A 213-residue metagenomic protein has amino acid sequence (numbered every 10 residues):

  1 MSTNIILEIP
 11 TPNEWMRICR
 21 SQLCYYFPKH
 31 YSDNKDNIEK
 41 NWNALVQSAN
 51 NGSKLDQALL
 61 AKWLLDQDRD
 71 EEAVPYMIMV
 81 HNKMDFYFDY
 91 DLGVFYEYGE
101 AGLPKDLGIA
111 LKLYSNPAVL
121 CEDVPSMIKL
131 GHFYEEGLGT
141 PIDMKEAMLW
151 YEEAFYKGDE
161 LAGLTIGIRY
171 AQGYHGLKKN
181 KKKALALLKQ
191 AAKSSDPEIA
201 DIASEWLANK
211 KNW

Functional and structural regions predicted by a protein language model:
Y25-Y31, L59-D66, D89-Y98, L113 (+3 more regions): Hydrophobic face of amphipathic alpha-helices that form TPR/SEL1-like repeat modules and related alpha-solenoid
N50-K54, D68, K83-F86, Y98-E100 (+5 more regions): Short helix-capping/linker turns of helical repeat alpha-solenoids
K179-P197: TPR/TPR-like (Sel1-like) alpha-helical repeat modules
A192-W213: Terminal, low-structured helical/coil segments at or just beyond the last alpha-helical repeat
